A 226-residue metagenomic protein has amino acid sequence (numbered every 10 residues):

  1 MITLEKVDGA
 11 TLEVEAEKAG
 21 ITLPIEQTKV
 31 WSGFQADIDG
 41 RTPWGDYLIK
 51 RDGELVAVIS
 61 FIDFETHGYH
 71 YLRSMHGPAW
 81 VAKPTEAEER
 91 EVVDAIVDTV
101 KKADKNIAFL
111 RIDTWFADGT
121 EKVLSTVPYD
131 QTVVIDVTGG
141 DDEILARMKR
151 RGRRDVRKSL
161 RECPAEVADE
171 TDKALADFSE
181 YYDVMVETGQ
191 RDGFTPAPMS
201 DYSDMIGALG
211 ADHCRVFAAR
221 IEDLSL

Functional and structural regions predicted by a protein language model:
M1, D52-E54, A87, V133: Polar low-complexity intrinsically disordered regions
I2-D52, V58-G68, T114-T126, I144-L226: A conserved beta-strand-loop-helix scaffold within acyl/acetyltransferase catalytic domains
L48, V58-S60, R73-M75, F109-R111 (+1 more regions): Short, conserved beta-strand segments within well-ordered enzyme catalytic domains that often line or immediately flank
H67-P128: Acyl-donor binding region in acyl/amide transferases
H76-W80, V137, M185-V186: Short, histidine-centered active-site or binding-site loop motifs used for metal coordination, general acid-base
W80-E86, G139-R147: Short, polar/flexible loop-turn hinges at active-site or ligand-entry regions and domain interfaces
I107, D130-T132, C214: Extracellular structured ligand-interaction cores
S125-V137: Long, hydrophobic, well-ordered secondary-structure blocks that form the structural core and pocket-lining surfaces
